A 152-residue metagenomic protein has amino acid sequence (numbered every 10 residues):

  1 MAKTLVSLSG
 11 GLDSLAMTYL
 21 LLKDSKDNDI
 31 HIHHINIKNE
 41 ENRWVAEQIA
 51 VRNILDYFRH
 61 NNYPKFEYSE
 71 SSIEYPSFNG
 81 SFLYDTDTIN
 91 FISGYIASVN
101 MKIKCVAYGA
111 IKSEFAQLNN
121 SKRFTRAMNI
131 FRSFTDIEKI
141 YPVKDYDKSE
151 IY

Functional and structural regions predicted by a protein language model:
M1-Y152: Nucleotide-activated chemistry modules centered on ATP-dependent adenylation/adenylyltransferase
